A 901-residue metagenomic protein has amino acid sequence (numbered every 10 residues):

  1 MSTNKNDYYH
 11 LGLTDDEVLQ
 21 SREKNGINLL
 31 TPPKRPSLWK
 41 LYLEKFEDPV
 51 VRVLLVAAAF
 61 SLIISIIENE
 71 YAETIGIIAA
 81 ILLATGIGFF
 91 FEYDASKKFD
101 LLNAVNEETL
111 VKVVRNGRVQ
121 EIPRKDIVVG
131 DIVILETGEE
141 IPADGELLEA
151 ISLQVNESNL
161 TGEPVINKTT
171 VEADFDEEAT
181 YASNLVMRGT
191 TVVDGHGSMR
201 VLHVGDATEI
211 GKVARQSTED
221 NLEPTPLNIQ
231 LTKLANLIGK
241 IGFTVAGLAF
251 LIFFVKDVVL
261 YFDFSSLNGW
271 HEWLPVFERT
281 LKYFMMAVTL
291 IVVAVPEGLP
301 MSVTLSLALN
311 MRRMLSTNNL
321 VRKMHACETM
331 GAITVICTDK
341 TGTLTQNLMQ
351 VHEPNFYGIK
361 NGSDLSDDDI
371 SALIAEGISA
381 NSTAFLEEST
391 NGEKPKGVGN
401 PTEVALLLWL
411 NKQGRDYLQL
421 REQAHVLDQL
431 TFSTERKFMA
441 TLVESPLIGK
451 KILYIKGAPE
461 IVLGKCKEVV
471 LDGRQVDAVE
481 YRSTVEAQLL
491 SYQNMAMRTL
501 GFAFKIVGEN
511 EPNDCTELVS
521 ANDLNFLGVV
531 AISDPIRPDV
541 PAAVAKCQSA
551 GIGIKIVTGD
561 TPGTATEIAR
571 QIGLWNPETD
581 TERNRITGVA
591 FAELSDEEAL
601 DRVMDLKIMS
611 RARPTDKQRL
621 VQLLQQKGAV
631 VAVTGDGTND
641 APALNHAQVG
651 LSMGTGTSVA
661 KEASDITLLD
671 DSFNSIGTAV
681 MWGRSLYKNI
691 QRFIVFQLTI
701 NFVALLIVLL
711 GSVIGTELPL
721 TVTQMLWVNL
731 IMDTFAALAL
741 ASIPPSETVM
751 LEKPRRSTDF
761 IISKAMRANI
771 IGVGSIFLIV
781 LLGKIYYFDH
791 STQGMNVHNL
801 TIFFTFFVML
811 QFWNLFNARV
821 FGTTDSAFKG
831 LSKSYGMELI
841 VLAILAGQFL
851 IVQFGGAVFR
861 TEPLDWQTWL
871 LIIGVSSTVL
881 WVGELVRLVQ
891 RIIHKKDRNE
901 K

Functional and structural regions predicted by a protein language model:
M1-P754, D759-I762, S775, D789-H790 (+2 more regions): Conserved cytosolic headpiece of P-type ATPases
M732, A736, F777-L778, T801-F816: Generic alpha-helical transmembrane segments
K764, A768: HAD-like small-molecule phosphatases
N769-K784, M809-L810: Alpha-helical transmembrane segments of multi-pass integral membrane proteins
Y786, S791-M795: Long hydrophobic segments that form regular secondary structure
N796-L800: Transmembrane alpha-helix entry/boundary detector in multi-pass membrane proteins
